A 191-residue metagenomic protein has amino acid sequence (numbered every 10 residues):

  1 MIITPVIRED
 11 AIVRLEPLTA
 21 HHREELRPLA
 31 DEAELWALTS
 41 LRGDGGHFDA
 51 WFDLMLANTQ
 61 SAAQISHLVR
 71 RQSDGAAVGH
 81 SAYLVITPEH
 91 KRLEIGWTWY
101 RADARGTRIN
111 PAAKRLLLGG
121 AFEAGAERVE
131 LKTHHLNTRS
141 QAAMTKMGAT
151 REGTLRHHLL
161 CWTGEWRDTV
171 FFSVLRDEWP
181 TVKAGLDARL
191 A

Functional and structural regions predicted by a protein language model:
M1-I109, G120-A124, L159, T163-A191: GNAT-family acyltransferases
E123-T133: Conserved GNAT acetyl-CoA-binding A-motif
E130-K132, T150-E165: Conserved catalytic-core motifs of GNAT/GCN5-like acyltransferases
L131-Q141: Conserved beta-strand-loop-alpha-helix junction that forms the acyl-donor binding cleft
A143-T145: Hydrophobic residues within well-ordered alpha-helices
M147-G148, V170: Short, hinge-like loop/turn segments at secondary-structure boundaries
